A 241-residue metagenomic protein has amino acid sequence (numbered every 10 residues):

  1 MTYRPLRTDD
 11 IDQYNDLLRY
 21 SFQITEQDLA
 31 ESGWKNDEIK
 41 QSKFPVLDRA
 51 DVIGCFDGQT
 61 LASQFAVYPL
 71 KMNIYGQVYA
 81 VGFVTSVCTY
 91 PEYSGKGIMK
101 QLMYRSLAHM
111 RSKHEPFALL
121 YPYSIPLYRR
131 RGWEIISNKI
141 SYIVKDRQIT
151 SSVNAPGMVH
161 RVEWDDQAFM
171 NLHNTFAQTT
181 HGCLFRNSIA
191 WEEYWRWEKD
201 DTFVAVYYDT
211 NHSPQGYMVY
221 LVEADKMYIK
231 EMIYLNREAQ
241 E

Functional and structural regions predicted by a protein language model:
M1-P69, G76, F83, I149-S188 (+1 more regions): Short amphipathic alpha-helix that is part of the acyltransferase structural core
A50, K113-E115, T202: Short, high-confidence coil segments that cap the C-terminus of an alpha-helix and link into the following beta-strand
F65, W133-E134, M218: Short hydrophobic beta-strand motif reused across regulatory alpha/beta modules
Y79-P91, K226-N236: Conserved acetyl-CoA binding element of GNAT-fold acetyltransferases
Y93-R105, E238-E241: Conserved acetyl-CoA pyrophosphate-binding loop and the N-cap/start of the following alpha-helix in GNAT-like
S112-P116, P122-I140: Conserved active-site alpha-helix within GNAT-family acetyltransferase domains
K139-E241: Amide-forming acyltransferase catalytic core, primarily the GNAT-like/NAT-type and related acyltransferase folds
